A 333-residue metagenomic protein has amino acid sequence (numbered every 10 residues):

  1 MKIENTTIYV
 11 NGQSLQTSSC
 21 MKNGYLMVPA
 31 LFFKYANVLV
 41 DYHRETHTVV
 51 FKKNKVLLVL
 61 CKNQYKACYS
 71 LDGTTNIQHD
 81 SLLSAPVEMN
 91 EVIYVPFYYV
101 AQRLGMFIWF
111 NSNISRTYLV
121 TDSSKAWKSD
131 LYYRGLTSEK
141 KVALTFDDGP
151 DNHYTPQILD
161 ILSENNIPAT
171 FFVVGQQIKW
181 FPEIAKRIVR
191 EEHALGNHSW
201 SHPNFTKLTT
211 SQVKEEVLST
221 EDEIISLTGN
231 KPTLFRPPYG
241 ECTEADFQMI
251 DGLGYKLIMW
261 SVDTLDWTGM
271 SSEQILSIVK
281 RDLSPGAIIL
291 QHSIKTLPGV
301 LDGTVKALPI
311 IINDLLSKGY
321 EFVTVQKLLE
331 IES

Functional and structural regions predicted by a protein language model:
M1-K2, T7-Y25, L39, V49 (+9 more regions): Intrinsic N-terminal pre-sequences and regulatory tails
M1-V142: Primary recognition of N-terminal secretory signal peptides and signal-anchoring hydrophobic helices
Y9, A143-T145, T170, S261-D263 (+1 more regions): Soluble periplasmic/extracytoplasmic beta-strand elements of cell-envelope proteins
N23-M27, N90-V95, G149-H153, F172 (+5 more regions): Soluble non-cytosolic domains of exported or imported proteins
K34, S163, V189, D251 (+1 more regions): Anion (oxyanion) recognition and catalysis
L39, F107, P168, A194 (+2 more regions): Residue-level detector of anion-binding/catalytic polar loops
R116-N204, E216-L218, E223, E330: Active-site beta->alpha N-cap acidic-glycine motif
Q157, E183, P203-E321, Q326-S333: Catalytic domains of cell-wall/extracellular-matrix polysaccharide-remodeling enzymes, centered on de-N-acetylation
